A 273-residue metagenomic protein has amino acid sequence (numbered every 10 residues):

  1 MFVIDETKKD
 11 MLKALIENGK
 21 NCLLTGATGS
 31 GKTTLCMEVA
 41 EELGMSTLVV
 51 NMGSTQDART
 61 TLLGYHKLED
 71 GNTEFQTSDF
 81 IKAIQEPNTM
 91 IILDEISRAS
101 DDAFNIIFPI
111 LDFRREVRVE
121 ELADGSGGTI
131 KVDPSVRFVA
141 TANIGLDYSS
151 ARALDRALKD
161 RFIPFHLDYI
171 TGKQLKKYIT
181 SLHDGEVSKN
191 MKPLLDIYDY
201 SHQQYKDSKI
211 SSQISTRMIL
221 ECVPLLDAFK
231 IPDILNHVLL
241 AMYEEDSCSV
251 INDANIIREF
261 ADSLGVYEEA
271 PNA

Functional and structural regions predicted by a protein language model:
M1-A273: C-terminal regulatory/interaction module of P-loop NTP-utilizing enzymes
